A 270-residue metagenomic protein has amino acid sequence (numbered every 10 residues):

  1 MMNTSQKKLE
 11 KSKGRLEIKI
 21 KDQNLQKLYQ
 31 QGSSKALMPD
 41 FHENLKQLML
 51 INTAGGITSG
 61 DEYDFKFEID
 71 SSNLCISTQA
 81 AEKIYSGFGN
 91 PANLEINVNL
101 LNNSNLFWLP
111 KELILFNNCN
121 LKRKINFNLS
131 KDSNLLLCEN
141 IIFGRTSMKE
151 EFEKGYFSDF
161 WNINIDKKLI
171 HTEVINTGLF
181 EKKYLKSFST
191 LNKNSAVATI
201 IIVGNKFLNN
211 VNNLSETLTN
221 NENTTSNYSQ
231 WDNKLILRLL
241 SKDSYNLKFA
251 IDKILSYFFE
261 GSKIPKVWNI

Functional and structural regions predicted by a protein language model:
N3-N210: Conserved beta-strand/loop scaffold segments within soluble protein domains that form the structured core and edges
L169-I270: Charged low-complexity "KEKE/polyampholyte" interaction tracts
